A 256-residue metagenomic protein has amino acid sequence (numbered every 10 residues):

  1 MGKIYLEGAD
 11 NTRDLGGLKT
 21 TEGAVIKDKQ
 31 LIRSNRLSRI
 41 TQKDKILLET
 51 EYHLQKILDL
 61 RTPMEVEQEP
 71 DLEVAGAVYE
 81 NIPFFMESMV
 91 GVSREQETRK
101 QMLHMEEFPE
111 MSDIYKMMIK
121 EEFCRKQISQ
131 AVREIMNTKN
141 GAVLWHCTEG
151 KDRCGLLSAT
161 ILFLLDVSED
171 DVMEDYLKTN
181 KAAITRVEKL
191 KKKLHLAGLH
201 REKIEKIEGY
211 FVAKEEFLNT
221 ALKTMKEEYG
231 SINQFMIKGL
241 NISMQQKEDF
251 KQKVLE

Functional and structural regions predicted by a protein language model:
M1-L144, L157-E256: Cys-dependent protein tyrosine phosphatase-like superfamily
T148-E149, R153-C154: Ser/Thr-glycine-rich phosphate-binding loops at phosphate-binding pockets of nucleotides, nucleotide cofactors
